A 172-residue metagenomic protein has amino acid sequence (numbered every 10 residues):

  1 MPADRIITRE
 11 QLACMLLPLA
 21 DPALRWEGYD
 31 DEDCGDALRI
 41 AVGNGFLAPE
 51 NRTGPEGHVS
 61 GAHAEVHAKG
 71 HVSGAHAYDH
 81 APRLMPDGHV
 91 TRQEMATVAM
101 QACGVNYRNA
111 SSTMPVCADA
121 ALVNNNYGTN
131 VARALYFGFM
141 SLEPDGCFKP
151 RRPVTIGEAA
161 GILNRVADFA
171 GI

Functional and structural regions predicted by a protein language model:
M1-A96, M100-Y127, S141-V154, R165-I172: Feature responds to low-complexity, polar/acidic, surface-exposed segments characteristic of secreted/exported proteins
D119, V131-A134, A159: Interaction-mediating elements
G138: Phosphate/pyrophosphate-binding loop motifs in nucleotide- or prenyl diphosphate-using proteins
